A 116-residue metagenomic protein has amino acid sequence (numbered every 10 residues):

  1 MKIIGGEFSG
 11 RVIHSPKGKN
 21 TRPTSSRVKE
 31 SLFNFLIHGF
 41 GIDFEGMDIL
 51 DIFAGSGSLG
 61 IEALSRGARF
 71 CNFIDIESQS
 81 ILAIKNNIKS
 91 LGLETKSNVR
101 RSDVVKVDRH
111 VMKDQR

Functional and structural regions predicted by a protein language model:
M1-R116: Class I S-adenosyl-L-methionine-dependent methyltransferase catalytic core
